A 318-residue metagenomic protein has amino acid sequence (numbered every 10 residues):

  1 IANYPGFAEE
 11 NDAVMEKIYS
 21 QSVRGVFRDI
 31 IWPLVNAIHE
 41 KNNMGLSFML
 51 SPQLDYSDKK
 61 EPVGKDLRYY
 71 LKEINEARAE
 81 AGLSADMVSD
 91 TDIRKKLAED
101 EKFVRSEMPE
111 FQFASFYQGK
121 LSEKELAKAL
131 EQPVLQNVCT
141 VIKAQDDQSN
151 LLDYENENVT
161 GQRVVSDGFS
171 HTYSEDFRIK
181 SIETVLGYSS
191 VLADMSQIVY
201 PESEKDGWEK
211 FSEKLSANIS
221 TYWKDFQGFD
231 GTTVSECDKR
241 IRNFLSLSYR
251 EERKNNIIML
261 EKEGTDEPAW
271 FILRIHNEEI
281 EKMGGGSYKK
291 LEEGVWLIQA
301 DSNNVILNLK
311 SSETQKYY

Functional and structural regions predicted by a protein language model:
I1-A8, E107-E110, G119-L121, V159-R240: Catalytic grooves of carbohydrate-active enzymes
I1-R28: N-terminal regions that are enriched for targeting/export leaders and immediately downstream pro/stem segments
P5-V14, P33-K128, Q148-S149, S190 (+1 more regions): Metal-dependent polysaccharide deacetylase catalytic core of the NodB/CE4 family, i.e., the active-site-bearing domain
V134-H171: His/Asp/Glu-enriched short active-site or ligand-binding loop at hydrolase and phosphoryl-transfer sites
L247-E251, G284-K289: Small-residue (G/S/T/A) turn/hinge positions that recur once per unit in extracellular repeat modules
E251-G264: Short, well-ordered beta-strand segments enriched in hydrophobic/aromatic residues
E261-I280: Surface-exposed beta-strand/loop patches in extracellular or lumenal glycoproteins
E292-Y318: C-terminal beta-strand-rich structural cap/linker in extracellular carbohydrate-active enzymes
